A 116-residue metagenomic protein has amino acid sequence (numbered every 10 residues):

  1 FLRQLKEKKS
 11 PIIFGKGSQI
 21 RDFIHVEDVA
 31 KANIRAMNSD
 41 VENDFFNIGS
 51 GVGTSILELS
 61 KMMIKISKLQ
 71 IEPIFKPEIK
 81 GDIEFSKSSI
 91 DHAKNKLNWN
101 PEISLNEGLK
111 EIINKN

Functional and structural regions predicted by a protein language model:
F1-I13, I66-K76, D91: A short C-terminal helix-loop "cap" of Rossmann-like NAD(P)-dependent dehydrogenase/epimerase domains
Q4, K8, A36-D40, K96 (+1 more regions): Generic structural signal for alpha-helix termini and adjacent loop/cap motifs
K9-S18, V26-E27, R35-N47, V52-L57 (+1 more regions): Glycine/proline-rich active-site loop of Rossmann-fold NAD(P)-dependent oxidoreductases
G17-I20, W99: Conserved catalytic core of Hanks-family protein kinases
D22, V52, S86: Residues that recognize and position ribonucleotide moieties
V26, F45, P77-N100, S104-E107 (+1 more regions): Conserved C-terminal active-site "lid" loop/helix of NAD(P)H-dependent oxidoreductases that clamps the redox cofactor
N33-M37, S60-M63, I90, L109-N116: Hydrophobic "lid"/C-terminal helical patch of Rossmann-like NAD(P)-dependent dehydrogenase/epimerase domains
T54, M62-K65: Polyanion-binding surface elements
